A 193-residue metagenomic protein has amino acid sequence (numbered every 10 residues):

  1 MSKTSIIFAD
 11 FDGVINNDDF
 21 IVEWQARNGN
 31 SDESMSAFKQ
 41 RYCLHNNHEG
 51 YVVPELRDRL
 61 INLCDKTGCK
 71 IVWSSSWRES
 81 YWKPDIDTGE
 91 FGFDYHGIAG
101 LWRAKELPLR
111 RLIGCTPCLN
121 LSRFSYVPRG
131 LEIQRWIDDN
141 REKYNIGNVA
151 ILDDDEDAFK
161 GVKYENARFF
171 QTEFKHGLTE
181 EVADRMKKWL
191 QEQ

Functional and structural regions predicted by a protein language model:
M1-T4, Q191-Q193: Short intrinsically disordered terminal tails
S2-R123: Alpha-helical substrate-recognition element adjacent to the catalytic core
T88-Q193: C-terminal cap/substrate-recognition subdomain and adjoining C-terminal extension of metal-dependent phosphatase-like
